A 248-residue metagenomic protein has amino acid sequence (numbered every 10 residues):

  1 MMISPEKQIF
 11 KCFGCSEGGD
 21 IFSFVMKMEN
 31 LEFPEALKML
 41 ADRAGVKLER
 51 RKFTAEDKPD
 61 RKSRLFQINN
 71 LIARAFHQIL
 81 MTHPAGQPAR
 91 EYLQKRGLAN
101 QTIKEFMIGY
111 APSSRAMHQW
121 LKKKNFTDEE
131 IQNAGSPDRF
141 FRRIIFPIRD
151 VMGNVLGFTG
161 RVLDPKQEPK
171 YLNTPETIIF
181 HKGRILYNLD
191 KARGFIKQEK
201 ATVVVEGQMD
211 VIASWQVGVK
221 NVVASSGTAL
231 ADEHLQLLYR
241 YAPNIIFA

Functional and structural regions predicted by a protein language model:
M1-E129, N133, V155, T174: Non-catalytic accessory segments of DNA primases and related replication-initiation nucleases
E6, D57-R64, I68-R74, E91 (+1 more regions): Phosphate-handling DNA/RNA-contact segment within nucleic-acid enzymes
S23, N244-A248: Short beta-alpha connecting loops at secondary-structure transitions that line or flank enzyme active sites
